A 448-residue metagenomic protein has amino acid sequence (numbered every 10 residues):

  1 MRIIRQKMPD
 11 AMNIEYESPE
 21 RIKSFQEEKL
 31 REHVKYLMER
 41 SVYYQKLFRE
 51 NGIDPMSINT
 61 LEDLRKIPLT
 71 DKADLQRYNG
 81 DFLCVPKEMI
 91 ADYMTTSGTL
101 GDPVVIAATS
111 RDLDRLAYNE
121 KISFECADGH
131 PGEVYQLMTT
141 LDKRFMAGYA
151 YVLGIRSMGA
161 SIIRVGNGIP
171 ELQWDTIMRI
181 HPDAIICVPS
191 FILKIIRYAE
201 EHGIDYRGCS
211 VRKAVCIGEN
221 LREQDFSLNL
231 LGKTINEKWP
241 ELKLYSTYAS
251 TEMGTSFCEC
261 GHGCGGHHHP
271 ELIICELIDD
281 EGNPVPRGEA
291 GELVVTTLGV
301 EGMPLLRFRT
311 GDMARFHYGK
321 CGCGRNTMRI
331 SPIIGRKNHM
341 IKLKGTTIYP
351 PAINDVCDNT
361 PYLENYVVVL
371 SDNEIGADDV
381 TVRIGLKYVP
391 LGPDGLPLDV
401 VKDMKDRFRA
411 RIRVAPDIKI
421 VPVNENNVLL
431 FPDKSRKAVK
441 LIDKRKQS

Functional and structural regions predicted by a protein language model:
M1-N13, T70-W239, F257-H262, I412 (+1 more regions): Active-site phosphate/ATP/adenylate-binding loop shared across adenylate-forming ligases
M1-T95, G101-Y118, I122-C126, E237 (+6 more regions): Nucleotide 5′-phosphate-binding alpha/beta core
M38, R156, H269: Anion (oxyanion) recognition and catalysis
Y43, L47, L172, K194-I195 (+2 more regions): Phosphate- and divalent-cation-binding pockets in alpha/beta enzyme and binding domains that engage nucleotide-derived
I162, L244, C275, Y366-V368 (+1 more regions): Generic structural signal for residues in well-ordered beta-strands
I185, G299-V414, R436: AMP-binding/adenylate-forming catalytic core of the ANL superfamily
C209-V211, P270-L272, R336: Short, solvent-exposed loop/turn segments at the edges of secondary structure
D225-K320: Conserved AMP-binding/adenylate-forming
